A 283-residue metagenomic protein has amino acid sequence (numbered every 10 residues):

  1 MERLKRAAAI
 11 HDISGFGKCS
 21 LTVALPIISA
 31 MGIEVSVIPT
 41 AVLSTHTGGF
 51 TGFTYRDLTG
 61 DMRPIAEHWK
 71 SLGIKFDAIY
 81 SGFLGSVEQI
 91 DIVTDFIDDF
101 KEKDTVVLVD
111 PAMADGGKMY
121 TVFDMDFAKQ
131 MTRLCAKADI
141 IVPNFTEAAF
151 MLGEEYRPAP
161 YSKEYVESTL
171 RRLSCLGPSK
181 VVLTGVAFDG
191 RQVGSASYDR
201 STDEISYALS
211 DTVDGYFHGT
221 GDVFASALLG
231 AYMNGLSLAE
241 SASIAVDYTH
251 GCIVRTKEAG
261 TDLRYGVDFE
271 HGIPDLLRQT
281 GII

Functional and structural regions predicted by a protein language model:
E2-V109, M113-T121, E270-P274, R278-G281: Conserved N-terminal subdomain of the carbohydrate kinase-like
I10, M31, W69-L72, D99-K103 (+6 more regions): Change "in soluble alpha/beta enzymes" to "in soluble alpha/beta proteins
G15, I205-H218: Short pre-catalytic strand/loop immediately N-terminal to key active-site residues, enriched for Gly-Thr
T47-G48, E88, E154, Q192 (+1 more regions): Short Asp/Glu-rich motifs
V122-I205, V213, L236-A239: Conserved phosphate/ATP/ADP-binding segment of small-molecule kinases
F150, G215-L238, A242: Short, small-residue alpha-helix embedded
A239-I283: Charged C-terminal helix
